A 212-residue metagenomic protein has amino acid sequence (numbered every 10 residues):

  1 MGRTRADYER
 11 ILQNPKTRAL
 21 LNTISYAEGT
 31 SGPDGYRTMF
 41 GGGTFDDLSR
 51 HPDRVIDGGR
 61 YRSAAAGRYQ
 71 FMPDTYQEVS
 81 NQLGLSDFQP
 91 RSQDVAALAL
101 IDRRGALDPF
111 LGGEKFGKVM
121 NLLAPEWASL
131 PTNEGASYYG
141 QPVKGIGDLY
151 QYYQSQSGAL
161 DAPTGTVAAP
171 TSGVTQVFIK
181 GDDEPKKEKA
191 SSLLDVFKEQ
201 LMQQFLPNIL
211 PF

Functional and structural regions predicted by a protein language model:
M1-S86, V95-K180, E184-K189, L193-F212: Cell-wall polysaccharide-cleaving catalytic domain and substrate-binding groove, primarily in peptidoglycan/chitin
